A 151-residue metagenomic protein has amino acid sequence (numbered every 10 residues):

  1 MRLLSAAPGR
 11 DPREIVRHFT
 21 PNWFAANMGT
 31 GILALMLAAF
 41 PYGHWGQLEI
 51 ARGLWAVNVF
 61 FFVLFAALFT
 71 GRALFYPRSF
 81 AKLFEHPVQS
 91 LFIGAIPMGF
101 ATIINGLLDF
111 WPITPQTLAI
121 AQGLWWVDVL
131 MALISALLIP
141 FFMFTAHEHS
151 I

Functional and structural regions predicted by a protein language model:
L3-M36, A51, W55, F75-N105 (+3 more regions): Juxtamembrane helix-loop boundaries in multi-pass membrane proteins
A39-I50: Short, hydrophobic transmembrane alpha-helix segments
Y42, F69-F80, D109-I113, I139-H149: Perimembrane helix-loop junctions in membrane proteins
V57-A73, M131-P140: Central hydrophobic cores of alpha-helical transmembrane segments in multi-pass inner-membrane proteins across all
N105-M143: A generic, well-ordered mixed alpha/beta core segment in the N-terminal half of proteins
